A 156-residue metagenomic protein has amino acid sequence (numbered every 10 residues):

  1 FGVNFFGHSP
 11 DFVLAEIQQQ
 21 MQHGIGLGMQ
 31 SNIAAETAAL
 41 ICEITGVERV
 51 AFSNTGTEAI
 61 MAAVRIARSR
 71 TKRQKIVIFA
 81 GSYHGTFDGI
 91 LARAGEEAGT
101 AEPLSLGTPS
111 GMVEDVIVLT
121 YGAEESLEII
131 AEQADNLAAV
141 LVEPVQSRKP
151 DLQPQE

Functional and structural regions predicted by a protein language model:
G2-N32, A38-V50: Glycine-rich phosphate-binding segment of PLP-dependent enzymes
V3-F5, E125, S147-K149: Short, small-residue-enriched loops and turns at beta-alpha junctions that line or gate enzyme active sites
P10, S31-I33, P109, P154-Q155: Short, structured coil/loop segments at alpha-helix boundaries
V13-A15, A94-G95, E156: Glycine-rich, phosphate-binding/catalytic loops in enzymes
I25-M29, T55, V118, K149 (+1 more regions): Short, surface-exposed alpha-helical recognition segments that flank or form part of ligand/macromolecule-binding
E36-L141, Q146: PLP-dependent aspartate aminotransferase-fold enzymes
N136, L152-E156: Catalytic PLP-binding core of fold-type I/II PLP enzymes
